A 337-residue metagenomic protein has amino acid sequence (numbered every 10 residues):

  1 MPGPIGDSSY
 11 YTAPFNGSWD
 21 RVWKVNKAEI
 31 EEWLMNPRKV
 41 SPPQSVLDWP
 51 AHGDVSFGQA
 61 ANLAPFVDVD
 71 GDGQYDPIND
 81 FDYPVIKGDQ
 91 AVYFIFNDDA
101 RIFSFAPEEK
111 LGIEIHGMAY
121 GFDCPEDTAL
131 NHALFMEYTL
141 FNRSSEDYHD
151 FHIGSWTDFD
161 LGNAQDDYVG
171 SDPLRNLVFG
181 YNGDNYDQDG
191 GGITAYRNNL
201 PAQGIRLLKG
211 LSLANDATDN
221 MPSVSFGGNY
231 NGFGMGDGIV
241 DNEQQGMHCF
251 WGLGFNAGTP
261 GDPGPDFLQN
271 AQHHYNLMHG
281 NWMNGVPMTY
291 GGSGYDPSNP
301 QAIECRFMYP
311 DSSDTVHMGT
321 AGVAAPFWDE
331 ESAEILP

Functional and structural regions predicted by a protein language model:
M1-P337: Extracellular/surface-associated beta-sandwich interaction domains
